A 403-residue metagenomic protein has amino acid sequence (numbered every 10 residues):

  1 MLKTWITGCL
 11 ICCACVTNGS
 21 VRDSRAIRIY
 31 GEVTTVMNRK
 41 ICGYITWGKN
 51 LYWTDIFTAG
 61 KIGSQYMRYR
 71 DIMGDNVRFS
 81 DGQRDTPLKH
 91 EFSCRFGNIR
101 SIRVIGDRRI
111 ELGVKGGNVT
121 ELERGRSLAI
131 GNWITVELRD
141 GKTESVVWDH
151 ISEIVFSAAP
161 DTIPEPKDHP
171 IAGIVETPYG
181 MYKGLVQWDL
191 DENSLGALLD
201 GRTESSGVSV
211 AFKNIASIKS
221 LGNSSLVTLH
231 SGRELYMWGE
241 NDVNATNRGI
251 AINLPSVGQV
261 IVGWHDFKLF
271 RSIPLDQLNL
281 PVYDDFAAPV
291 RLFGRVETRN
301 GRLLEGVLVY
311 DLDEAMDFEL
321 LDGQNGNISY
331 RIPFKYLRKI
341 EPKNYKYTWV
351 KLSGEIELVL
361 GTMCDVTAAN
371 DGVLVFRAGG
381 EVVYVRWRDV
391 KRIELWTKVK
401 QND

Functional and structural regions predicted by a protein language model:
M1-I6: Bacterial N-terminal signal peptides that target proteins for export
C9-N18: Hydrophobic h-region of N-terminal signal peptides that target proteins for export in Gram-negative bacteria
S20-D403: Compositionally biased alpha-helical segments
